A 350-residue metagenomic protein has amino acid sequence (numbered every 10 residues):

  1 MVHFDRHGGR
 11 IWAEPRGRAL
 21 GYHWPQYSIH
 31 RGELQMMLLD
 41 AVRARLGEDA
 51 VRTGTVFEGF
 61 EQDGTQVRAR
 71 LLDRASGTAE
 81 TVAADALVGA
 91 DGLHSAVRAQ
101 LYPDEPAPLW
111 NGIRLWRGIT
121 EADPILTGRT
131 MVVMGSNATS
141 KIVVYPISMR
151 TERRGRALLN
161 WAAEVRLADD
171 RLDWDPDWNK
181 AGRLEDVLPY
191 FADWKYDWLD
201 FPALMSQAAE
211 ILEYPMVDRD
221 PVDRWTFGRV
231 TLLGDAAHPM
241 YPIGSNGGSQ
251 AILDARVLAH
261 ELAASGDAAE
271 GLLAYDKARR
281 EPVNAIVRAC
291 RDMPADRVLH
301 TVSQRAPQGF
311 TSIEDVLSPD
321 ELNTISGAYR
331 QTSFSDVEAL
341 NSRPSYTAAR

Functional and structural regions predicted by a protein language model:
M1-Y102, P106-I119, D170-D173, K180-E185 (+1 more regions): Conserved N-terminal helical subregion
G8, G244-S245, H260-R350: C-terminal helical "tail/cap" subdomain of flavin- and related membrane-associated enzymes
R10-Q35, D73-V82, P106, E121-E210: Conserved FAD/dinucleotide-binding core of flavoprotein oxidoreductases
E14-P15, L101, P202, G244 (+1 more regions): Short, flexible helix/strand-to-coil boundary loops that buttress conserved ligand/catalytic motifs in alpha/beta
E58, V67, S95, S140-I142 (+2 more regions): Glycine-centered loop/turn positions within well-structured domains that cap or flank conserved ligand/cofactor-binding
V88-G89, W116, D186-V187, Q207-D296: Conserved mid-domain beta->alpha element of the FAD-binding
S95, L115-R117, T139-V143, A237-H238: Histidine-centered metal-chelating micro-motifs
Q100-A107, R154, G248-A251: Glycine-rich, phosphate-binding/catalytic loops in enzymes
